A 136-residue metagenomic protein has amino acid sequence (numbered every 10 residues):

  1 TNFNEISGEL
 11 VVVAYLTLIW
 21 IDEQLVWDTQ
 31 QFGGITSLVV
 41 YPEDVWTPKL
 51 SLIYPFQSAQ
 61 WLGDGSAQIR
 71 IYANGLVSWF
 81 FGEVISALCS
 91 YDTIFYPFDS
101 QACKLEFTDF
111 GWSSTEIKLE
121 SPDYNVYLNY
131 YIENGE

Functional and structural regions predicted by a protein language model:
T1-E136: Non-transmembrane, solvent-exposed beta-strand/loop segments in proteins with extracellular/lumenal exposure or large
